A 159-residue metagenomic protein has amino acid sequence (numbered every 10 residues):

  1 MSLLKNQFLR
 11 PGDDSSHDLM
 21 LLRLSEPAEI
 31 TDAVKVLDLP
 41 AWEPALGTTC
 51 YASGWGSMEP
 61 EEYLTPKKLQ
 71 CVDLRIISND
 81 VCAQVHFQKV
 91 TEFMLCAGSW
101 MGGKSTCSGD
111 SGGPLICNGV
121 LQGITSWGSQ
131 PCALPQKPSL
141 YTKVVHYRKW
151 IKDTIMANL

Functional and structural regions predicted by a protein language model:
M1-L159: Extracellular "complement/coagulation-type" protease architecture
